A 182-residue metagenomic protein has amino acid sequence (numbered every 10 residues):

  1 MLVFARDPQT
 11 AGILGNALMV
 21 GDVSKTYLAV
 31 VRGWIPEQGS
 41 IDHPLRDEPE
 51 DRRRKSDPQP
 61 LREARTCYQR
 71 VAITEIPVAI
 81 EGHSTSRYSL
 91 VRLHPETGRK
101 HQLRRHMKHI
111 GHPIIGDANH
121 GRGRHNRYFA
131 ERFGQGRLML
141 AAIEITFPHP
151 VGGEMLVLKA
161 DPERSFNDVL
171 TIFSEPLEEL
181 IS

Functional and structural regions predicted by a protein language model:
M1-S182: RNA pseudouridine synthases
